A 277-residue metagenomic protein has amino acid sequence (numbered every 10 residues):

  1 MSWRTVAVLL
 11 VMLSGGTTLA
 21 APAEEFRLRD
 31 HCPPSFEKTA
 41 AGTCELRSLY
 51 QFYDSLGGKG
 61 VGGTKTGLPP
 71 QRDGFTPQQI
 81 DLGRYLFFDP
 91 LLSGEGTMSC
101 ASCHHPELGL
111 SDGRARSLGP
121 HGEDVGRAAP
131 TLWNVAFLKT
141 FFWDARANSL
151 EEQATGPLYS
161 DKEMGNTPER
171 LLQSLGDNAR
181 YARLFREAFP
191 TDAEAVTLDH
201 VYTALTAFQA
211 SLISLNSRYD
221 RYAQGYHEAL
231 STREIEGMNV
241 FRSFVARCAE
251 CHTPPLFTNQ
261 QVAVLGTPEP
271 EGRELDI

Functional and structural regions predicted by a protein language model:
M1-T5: Positively charged n-region of N-terminal signal peptides that target proteins for export
V6-G16: Bacterial N-terminal signal peptides
P22-G156, D220-I277: Short glycine/threonine-rich turn/loop motifs
P69-R72, D89, Y159-S160, E169-L172 (+2 more regions): Second-shell loop/turn segments in exported
D73-P77, P90, G94, K162 (+4 more regions): Soluble non-cytosolic domains of exported or imported proteins
V135-K139, P157-S160, N178, F208 (+1 more regions): Phosphate/oxyanion-binding loops and surfaces in catalytic or ligand/nucleic-acid-binding neighborhoods
L150-E163, Y181: Conserved nucleotide-diphosphate donor binding/catalytic pocket of glycan-assembly enzymes
P168-L215: C-terminal capping alpha-helices of c-type cytochrome domains
